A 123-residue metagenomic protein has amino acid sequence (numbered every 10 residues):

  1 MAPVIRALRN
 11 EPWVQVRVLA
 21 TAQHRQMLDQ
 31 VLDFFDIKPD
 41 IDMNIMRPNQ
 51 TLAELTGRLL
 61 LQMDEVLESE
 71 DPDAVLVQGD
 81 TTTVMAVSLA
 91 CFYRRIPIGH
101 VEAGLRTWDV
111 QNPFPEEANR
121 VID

Functional and structural regions predicted by a protein language model:
M1-A22: N-terminal subdomain of nucleotide-sugar transferases
M1-A7, V31, D42-D123: Active-site and donor-binding regions of nucleotide-sugar-utilizing enzymes
N10-W13, I37, L76: Non-catalytic terminal and connector segments of soluble metabolic enzymes
Q15, K38, R95-P97: Residue-level detector of anion-binding/catalytic polar loops
T21-Q26, P48-Q50: Short active-site-proximal "capping" loops at secondary-structure junctions
Q23-P39: N-terminal beta-loop-helix "entrance" segment that forms/cooperates in small-molecule cofactor or anionic ligand
